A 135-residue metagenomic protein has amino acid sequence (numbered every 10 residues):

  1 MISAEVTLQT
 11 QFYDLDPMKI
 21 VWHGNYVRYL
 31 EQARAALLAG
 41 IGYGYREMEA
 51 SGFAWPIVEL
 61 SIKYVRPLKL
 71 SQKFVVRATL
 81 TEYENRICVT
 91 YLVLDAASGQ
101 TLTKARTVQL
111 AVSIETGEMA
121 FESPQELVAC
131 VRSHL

Functional and structural regions predicted by a protein language model:
M1-A39: Catalytic strand-loop segment that frames the active site of acyl-thioester-processing enzymes
A4-V6, A39, K69-L70, L80-L135: HotDog/MaoC-like acyl-thioester-processing domains
T7-Q11, K63, V108: Generic structural detector for well-ordered beta-strands
G40-R46: Short, surface-exposed acidic-centric catalytic microdomains
M48-W55: Short, basic/aromatic beta-hairpin or loop at an interaction surface
I57-K73, T79-E84: Active-site beta-strand->loop segment that positions catalytic residues and contacts the acyl thioester
